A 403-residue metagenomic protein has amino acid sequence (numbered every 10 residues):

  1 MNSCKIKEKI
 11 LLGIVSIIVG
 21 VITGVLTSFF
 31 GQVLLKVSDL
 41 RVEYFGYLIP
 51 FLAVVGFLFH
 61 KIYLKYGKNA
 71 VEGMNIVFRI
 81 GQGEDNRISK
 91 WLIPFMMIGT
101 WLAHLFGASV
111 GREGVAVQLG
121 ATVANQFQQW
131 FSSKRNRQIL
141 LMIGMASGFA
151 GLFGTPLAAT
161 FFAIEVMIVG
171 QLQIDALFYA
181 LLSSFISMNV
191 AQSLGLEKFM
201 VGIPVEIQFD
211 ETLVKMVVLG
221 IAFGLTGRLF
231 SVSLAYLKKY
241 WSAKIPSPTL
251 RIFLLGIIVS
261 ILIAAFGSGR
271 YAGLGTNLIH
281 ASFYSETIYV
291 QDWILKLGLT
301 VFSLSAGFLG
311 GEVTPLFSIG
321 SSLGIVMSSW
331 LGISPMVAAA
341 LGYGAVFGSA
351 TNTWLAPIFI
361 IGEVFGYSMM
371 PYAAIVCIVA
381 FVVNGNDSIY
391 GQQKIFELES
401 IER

Functional and structural regions predicted by a protein language model:
M1-R403: Alpha-helical transmembrane segments and immediately membrane-proximal extracytoplasmic
